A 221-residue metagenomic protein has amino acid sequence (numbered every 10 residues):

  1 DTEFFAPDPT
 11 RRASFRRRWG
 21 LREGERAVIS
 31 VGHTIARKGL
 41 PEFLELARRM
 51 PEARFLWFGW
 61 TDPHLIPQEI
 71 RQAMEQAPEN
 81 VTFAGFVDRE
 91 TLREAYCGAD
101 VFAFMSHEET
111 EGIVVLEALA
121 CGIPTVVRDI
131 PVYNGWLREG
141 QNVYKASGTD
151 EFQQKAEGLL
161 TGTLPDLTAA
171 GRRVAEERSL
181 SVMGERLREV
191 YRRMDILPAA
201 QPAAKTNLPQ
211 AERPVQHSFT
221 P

Functional and structural regions predicted by a protein language model:
R26-I29, H33-R49, L65: A conserved mid-protein helix/loop that constitutes part of the nucleotide-sugar donor-binding site
V31, R54-E69: Glycosyltransferase donor-sugar binding loop
P67-E90: Nucleotide-activated donor-binding/catalytic signature segment of Leloir-type glycosyltransferases, i.e., the conserved
F86-V87, E94-A99: Short alpha-helical donor nucleotide-sugar binding micro-motif in glycosyltransferases
H107: Aromatic "clamp/platform" in nucleotide-sugar-dependent glycosyltransferases that forms part of the donor/acceptor
P124-V127: Short hydrophobic beta-strand element within catalytic cores of glycosyltransferases and related nucleotide-activated
E139-D150, G158-T163: Conserved acidic donor-binding segment of nucleotide-sugar-dependent glycosyltransferases
P165-R192, I196: A charged, aromatic-enriched C-terminal amphipathic alpha-helix characteristic of glycosyltransferases across folds
